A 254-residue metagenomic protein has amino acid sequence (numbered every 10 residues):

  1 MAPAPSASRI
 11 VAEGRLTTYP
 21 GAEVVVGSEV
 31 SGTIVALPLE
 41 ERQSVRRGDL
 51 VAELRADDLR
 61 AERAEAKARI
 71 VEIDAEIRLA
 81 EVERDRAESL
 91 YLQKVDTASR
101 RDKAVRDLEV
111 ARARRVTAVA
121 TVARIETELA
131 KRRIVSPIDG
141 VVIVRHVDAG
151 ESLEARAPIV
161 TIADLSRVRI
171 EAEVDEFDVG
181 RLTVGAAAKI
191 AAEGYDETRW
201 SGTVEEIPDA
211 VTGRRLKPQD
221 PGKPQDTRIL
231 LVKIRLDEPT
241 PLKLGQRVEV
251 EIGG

Functional and structural regions predicted by a protein language model:
M1-S31, P38: N-terminal beta-strand block that forms a small beta-sandwich/beta-barrel module immediately after a flexible targeting
P5-V11, V135-P137, A191-S201: Short coil-to-beta-strand transition motifs
A12, R69, L242-G254: Short alpha-helical boundary/capping segments at helix-coil junctions
R15, P20, V35-P38, S44-L50 (+6 more regions): Surface-exposed patches in structured soluble domains
E23-V25, A210-G222: Short, solvent-exposed secondary-structure boundary/capping segments
T33, P38, Q43-V141, H146-A149: Amphipathic alpha-helical coiled-coil/rod segments that serve as protein-protein coupling scaffolds
L50, A56-D57, R101, P158 (+3 more regions): Short, surface-exposed secondary-structure boundary micro-motifs
V116, A172-S201, P224-V250: Surface-exposed connector loops and short turns at secondary-structure junctions
